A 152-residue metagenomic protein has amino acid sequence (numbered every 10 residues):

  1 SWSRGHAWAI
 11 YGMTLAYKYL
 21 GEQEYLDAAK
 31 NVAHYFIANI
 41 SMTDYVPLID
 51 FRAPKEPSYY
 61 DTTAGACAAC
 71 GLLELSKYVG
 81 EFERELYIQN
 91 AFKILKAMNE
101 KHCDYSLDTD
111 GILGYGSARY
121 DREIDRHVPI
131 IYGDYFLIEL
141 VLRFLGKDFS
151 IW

Functional and structural regions predicted by a protein language model:
S1-W152: Glycan-recognition and catalytic cores of secretory/periplasmic carbohydrate-active enzymes
